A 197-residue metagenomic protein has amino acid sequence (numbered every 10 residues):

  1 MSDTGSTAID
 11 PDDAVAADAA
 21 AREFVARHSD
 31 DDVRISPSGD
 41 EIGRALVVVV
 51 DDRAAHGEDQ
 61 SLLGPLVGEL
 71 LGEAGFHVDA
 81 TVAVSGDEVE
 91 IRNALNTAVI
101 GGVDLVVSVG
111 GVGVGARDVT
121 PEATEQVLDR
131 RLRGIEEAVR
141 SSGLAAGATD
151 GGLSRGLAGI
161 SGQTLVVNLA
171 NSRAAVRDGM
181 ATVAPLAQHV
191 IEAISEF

Functional and structural regions predicted by a protein language model:
M1-F197: Non-catalytic beta/alpha edge segments that cap or flank active sites
